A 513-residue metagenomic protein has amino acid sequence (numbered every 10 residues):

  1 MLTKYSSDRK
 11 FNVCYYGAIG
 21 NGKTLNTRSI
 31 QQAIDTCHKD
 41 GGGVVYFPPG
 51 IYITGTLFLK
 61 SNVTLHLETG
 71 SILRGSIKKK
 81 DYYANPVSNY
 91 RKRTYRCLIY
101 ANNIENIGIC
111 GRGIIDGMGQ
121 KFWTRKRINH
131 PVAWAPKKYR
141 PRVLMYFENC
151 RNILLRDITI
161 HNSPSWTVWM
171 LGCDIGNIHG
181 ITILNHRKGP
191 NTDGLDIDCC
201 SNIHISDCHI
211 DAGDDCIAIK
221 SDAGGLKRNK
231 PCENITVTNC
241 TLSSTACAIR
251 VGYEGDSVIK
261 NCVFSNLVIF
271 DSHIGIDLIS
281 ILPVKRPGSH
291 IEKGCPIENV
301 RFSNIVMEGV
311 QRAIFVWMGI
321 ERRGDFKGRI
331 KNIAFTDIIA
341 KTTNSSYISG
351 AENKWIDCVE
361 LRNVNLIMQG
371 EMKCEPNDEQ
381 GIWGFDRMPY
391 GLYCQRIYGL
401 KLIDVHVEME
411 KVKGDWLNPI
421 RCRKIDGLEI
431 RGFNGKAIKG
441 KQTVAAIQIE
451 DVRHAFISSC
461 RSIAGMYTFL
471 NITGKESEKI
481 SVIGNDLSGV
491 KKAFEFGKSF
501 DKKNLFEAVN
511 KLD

Functional and structural regions predicted by a protein language model:
M1-D513: Extracellular/periplasmic carbohydrate-active domains that bind, remodel, or depolymerize complex polysaccharides
